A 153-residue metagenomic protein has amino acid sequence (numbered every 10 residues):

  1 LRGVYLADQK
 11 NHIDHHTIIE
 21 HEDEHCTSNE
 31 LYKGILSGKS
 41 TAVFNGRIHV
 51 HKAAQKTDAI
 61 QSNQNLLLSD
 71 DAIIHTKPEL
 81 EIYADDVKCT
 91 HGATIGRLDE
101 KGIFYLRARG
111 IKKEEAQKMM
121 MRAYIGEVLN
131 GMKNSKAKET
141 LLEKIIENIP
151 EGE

Functional and structural regions predicted by a protein language model:
L1-F104, A108-I111, I125, M132-E153: Conserved beta-strand/loop scaffold segments within soluble protein domains that form the structured core and edges
R122: Short, conserved phosphate-binding/catalytic loop or strand-edge motifs used in phosphoryl-/nucleotidyl-transfer
